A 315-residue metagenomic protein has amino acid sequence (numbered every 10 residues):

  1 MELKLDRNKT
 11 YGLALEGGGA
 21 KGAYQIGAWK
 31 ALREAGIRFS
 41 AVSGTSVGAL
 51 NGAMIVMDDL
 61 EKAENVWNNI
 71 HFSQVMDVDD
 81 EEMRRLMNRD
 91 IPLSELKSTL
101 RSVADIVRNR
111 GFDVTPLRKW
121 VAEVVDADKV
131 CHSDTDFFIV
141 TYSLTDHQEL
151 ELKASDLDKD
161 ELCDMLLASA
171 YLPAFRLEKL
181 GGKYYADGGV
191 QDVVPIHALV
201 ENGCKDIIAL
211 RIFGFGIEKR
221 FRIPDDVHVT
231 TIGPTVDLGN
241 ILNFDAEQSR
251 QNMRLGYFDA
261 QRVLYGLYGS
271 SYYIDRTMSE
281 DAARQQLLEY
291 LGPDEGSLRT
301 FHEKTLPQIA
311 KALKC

Functional and structural regions predicted by a protein language model:
M1-T45, A53-C315: Patatin-like phospholipase
